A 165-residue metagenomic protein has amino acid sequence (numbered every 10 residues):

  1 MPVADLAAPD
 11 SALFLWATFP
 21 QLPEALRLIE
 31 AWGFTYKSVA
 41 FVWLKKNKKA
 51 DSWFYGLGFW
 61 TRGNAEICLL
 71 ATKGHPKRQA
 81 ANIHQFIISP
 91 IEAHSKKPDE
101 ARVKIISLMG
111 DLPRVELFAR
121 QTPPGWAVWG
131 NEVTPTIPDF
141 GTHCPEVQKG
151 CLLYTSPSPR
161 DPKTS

Functional and structural regions predicted by a protein language model:
M1-K49: Conserved Class I SAM-dependent methyltransferase catalytic core
P20-L22, G74-K77, P123: Short, solvent-exposed loop/turn segments at secondary-structure junctions
A25, W53, A119-T122: Intrinsically disordered, low-complexity regions enriched in Ser/Pro/Gly/Gln/His and often acidic
K45-F59: Short alpha-helix plus adjacent loop in nuclease-associated cores
G58-P113: Flexible, glycine-/basic-rich loop-and-beta segments that form/coincide with the SAM-dependent methyltransferase
I91-L153: C-terminal substrate-recognition regions of SAM-dependent nucleic acid methyltransferases
Y154-P159: Conserved small/polar residues in nucleotide/adenosyl-binding loops
